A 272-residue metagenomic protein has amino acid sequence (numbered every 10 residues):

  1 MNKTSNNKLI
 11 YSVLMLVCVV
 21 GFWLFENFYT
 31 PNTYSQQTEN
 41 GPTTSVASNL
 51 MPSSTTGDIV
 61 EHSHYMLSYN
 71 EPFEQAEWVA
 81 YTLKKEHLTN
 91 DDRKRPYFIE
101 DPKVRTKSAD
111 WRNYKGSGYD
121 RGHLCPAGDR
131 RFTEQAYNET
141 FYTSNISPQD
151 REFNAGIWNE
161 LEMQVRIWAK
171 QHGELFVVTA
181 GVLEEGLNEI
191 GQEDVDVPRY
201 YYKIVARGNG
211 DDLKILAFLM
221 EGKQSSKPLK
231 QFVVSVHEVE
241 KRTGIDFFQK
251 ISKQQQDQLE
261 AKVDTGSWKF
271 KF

Functional and structural regions predicted by a protein language model:
N2-F272: Domain-level detector for secreted/extracellular nuclease and nuclease-toxin modules, and for the ENPP-like C-terminal
